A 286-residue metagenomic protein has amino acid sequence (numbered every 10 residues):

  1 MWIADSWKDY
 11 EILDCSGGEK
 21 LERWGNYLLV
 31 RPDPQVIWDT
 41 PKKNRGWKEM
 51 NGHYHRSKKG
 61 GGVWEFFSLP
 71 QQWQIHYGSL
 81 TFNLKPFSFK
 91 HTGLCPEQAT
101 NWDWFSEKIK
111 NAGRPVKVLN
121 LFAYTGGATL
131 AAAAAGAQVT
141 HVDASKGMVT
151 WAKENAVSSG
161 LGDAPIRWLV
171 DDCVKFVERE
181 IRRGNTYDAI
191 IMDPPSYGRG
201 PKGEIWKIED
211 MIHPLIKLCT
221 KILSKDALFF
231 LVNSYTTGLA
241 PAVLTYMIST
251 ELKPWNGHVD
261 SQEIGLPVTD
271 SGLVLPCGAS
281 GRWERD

Functional and structural regions predicted by a protein language model:
S6-E22, L29-P96, D103: Non-catalytic substrate-recognition/targeting regions of SAM-dependent transferases
P96-R114: Conserved alpha-helix/loop element of class I SAM-dependent methyltransferases that forms part of the SAM/SAH-binding
G113-Y124: Conserved class I S-adenosyl-L-methionine
T125-A137: Conserved SAM-binding loop of SAM-dependent methyltransferases across substrates and taxa, primarily the Class I
Q138-D143: Conserved SAM-binding motif I beta-strand of class I
S145-I191: S-adenosyl-L-methionine
D210-K225: A short glycine-rich, Lys/Arg-flanked "PGG" loop and its adjoining helix->strand segment in the class I
A227-D286: C-terminal catalytic and target-recognition region of SAM-dependent MTase-like enzymes, primarily methyltransferases
